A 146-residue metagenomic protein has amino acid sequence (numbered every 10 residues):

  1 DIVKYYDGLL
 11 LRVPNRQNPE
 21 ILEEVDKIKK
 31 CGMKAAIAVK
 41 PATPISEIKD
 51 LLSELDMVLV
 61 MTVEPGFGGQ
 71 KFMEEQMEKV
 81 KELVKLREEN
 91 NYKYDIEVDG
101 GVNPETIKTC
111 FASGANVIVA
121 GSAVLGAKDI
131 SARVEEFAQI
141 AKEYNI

Functional and structural regions predicted by a protein language model:
D1-D95: Conserved anion-binding
K4, K34, N103, S131 (+1 more regions): Expand to "…catalyze enediolate/carbanion chemistry for C-C bond making/breaking, isomerization, decarboxylation
N18-P19, I45, P104, A127-S131: Loop/helix-junction capping segments adjacent to catalytic residues or to phosphate/diphosphate-binding pockets
V58, L83, D99, C110 (+2 more regions): Conserved, mostly hydrophobic/aromatic
E64-G66, G101-P104, V124-L125: Short Gly/Pro-enriched loop/turn and capping motifs at secondary-structure junctions
G101-S113: Acidic, divalent-metal-coordinating active-site segment for phosphoryl/phosphodiester hydrolysis, typified by short
F111, L125-I146: C-terminal helical cap(s) of enzyme catalytic domains, especially alpha/beta-barrels
